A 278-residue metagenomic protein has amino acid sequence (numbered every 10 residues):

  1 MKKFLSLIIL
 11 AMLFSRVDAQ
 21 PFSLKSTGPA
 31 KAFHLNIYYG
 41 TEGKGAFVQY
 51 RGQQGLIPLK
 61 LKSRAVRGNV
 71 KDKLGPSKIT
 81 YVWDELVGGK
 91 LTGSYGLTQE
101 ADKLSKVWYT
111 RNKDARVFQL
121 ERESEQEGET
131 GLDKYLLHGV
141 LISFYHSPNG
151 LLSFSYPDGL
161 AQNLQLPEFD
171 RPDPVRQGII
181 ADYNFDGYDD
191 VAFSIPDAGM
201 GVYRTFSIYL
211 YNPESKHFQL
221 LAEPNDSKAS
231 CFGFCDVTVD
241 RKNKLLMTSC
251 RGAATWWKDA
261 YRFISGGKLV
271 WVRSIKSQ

Functional and structural regions predicted by a protein language model:
F4-S15: Sec-dependent N-terminal signal peptides
A19-G88, S94, T98-P148, C235-Q278: Acidic, small-residue rich beta-repeat scaffolds with periodic aromatic anchors
Y156-D158, V202-E223, A260-G266: Beta-propeller blade repeat segments, especially FG-GAP/WD-type strand-to-loop junctions in 6- to 7-bladed propeller
L164-L166, Q219-N225, W271-S277: Beta-propeller fold detector
Q165-Q177, N225-D236: Repeat-based blade/solenoid architectures
I180-D186, Y211-Q219, T238-K242, I264-K268: A short, structured loop/turn motif at beta-sheet edges
Y183-P196, R241-S249: Acidic/hydrophobic-patterned starts of short beta strands in beta-sheet-rich repeat architectures
A198-V202, A253: Short glycine/serine/proline-enriched coil/turn segments at secondary-structure junctions
